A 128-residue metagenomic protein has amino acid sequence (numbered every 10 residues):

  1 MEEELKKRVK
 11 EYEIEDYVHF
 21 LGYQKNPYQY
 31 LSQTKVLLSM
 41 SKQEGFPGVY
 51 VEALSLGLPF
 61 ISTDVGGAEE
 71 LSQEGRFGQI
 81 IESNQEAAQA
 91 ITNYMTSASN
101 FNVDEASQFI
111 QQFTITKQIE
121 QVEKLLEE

Functional and structural regions predicted by a protein language model:
K6-G22: Nucleotide-activated donor-binding/catalytic signature segment of Leloir-type glycosyltransferases, i.e., the conserved
Y23, K42: Aromatic "clamp/platform" in nucleotide-sugar-dependent glycosyltransferases that forms part of the donor/acceptor
T34: An anion/phosphate-binding loop that grips the pyrophosphate of nucleotide cofactors and donors
L37-L38: A short hydrophobic beta-strand element within the catalytic core of glycosyltransferases that build diverse glycans
G48, E52, V65-G75, Q79-I80: Short acidic/histidine- and often glycine-rich active-site loop of Leloir-type glycosyltransferases that engages
P59-S62: Short hydrophobic beta-strand element within catalytic cores of glycosyltransferases and related nucleotide-activated
E74-Q85, N93-S99: Conserved acidic donor-binding segment of nucleotide-sugar-dependent glycosyltransferases
S99-E127: A charged, aromatic-enriched C-terminal amphipathic alpha-helix characteristic of glycosyltransferases across folds
